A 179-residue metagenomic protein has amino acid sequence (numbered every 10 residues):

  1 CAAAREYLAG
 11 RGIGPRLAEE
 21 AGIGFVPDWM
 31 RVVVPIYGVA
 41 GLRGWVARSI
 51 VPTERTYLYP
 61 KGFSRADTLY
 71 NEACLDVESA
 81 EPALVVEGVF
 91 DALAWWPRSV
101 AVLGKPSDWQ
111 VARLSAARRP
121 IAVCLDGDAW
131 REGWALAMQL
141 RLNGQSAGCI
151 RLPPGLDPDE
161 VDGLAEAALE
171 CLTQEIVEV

Functional and structural regions predicted by a protein language model:
C1-V39, C74-E78, S115, R141-N143 (+1 more regions): TOPRIM metal-binding catalytic domain and adjacent DNA-binding surface shared by DnaG-type primases
L8, A40, V123, P158: A residue-level signal for conserved active-site and pocket-lining positions in enzyme catalytic cores
V26-P120: Phosphate-handling DNA/RNA-contact segment within nucleic-acid enzymes
V85, R119-E132, I150-R151: Acidic beta-strand-to-loop metal/phosphate-binding motif
S115-R119, D157-L172: Short, surface-exposed amphipathic charged segments that create phosphate/polyanion-binding patches used for binding
E132-N143: Short, aromatic/basic amphipathic alpha-helical patches
A147-L156: A generic structural motif
